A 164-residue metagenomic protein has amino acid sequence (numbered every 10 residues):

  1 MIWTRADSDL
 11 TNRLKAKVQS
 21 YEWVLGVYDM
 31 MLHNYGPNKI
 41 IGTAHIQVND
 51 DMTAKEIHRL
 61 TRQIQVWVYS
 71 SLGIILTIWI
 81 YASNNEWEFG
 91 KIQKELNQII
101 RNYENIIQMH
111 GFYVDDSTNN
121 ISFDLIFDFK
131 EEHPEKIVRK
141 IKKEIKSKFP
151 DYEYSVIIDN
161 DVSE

Functional and structural regions predicted by a protein language model:
M1-E164: Alpha-helical transmembrane segments and adjacent TM-loop junctions that form the membrane-embedded core of multi-pass
